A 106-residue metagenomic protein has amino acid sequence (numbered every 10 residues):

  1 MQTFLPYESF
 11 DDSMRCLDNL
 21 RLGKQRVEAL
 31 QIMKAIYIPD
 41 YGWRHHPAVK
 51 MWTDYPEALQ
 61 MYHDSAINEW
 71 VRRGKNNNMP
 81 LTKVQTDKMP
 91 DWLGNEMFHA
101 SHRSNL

Functional and structural regions predicted by a protein language model:
M1-L106: Expand to "…catalyze enediolate/carbanion chemistry for C-C bond making/breaking, isomerization, decarboxylation
